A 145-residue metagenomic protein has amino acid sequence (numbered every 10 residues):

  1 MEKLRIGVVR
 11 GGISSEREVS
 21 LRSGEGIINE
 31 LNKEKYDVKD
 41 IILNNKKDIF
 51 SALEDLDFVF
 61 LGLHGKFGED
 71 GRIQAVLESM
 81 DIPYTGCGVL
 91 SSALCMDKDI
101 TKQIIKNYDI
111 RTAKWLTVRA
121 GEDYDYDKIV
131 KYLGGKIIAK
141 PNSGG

Functional and structural regions predicted by a protein language model:
M1-L90, L94-M96, I100, N107 (+1 more regions): ATP-binding N-terminal substructure of ATP-dependent carboxylate-amine bond-forming enzymes
V9, L116, K140-N142: Short beta-strand segments
I104-T112: Basic phosphate/pyrophosphate-binding loop/patch that engages nucleotide-derived ligands
I105-K106, V130-G145: ATP-grasp fold ATP-binding core
